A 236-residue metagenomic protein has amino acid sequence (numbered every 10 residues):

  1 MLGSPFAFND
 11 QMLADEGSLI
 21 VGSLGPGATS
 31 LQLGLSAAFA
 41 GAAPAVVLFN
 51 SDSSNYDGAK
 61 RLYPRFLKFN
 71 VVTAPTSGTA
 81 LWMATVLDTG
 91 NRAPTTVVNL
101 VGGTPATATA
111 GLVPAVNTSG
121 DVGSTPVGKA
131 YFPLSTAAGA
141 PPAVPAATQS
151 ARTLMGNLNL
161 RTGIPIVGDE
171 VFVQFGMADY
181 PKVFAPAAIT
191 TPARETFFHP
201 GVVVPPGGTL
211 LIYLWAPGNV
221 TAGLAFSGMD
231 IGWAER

Functional and structural regions predicted by a protein language model:
M1-R236: Beta-strand-centric surfaces of beta-sandwich/beta-rich domains
